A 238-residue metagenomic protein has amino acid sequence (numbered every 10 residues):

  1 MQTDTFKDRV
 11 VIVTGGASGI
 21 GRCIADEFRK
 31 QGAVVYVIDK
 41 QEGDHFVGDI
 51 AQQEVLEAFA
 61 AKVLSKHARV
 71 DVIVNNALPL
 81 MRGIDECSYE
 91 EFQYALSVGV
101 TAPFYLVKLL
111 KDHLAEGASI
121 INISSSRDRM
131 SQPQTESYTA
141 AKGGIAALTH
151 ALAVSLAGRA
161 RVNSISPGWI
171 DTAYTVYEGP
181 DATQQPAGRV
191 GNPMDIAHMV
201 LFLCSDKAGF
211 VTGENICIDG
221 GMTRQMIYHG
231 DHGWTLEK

Functional and structural regions predicted by a protein language model:
Q2, T212-K238: Short C-terminal tail/terminal secondary-structure segment of NAD(P)H-dependent dehydrogenase/reductase domains
D4-Y36: Canonical Rossmann dinucleotide-binding motif of NAD(H)/NADP(H)-dependent dehydrogenases/reductases, specifically
N76-M81, G221: Conserved NAD(P)H cofactor-binding loop of Rossmann-fold oxidoreductase domains
G83-L96, D181: Substrate-binding pocket helix/loop in short-chain dehydrogenase/reductase
V107, A141, T149: Active-site helix of classical SDR
D112, A153-G158, G209: Alpha-helical segment proximal to the catalytic Tyr-Lys
S164-I165, G179-V211, I218-G220: C-terminal helical subdomain
